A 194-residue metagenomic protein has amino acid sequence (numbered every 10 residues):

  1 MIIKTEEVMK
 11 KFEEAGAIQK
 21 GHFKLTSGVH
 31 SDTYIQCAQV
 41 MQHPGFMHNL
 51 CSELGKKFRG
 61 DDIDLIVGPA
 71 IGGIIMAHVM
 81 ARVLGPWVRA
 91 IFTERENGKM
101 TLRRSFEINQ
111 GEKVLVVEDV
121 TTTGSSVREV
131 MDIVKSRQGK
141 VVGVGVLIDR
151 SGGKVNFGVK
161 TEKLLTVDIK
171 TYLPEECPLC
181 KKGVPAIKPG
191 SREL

Functional and structural regions predicted by a protein language model:
M1-L194: PRPP-associated nucleotide enzymes
